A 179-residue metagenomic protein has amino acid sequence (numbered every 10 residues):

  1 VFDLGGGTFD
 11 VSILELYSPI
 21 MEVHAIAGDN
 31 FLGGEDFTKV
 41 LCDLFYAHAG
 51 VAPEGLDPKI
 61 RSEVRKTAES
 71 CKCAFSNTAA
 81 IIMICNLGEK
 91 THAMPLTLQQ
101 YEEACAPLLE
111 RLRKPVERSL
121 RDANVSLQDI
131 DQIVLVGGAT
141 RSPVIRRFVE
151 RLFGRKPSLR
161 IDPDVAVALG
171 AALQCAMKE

Functional and structural regions predicted by a protein language model:
V1-E179: Oxyanion-binding/catalytic loops of NTP- or PPi-dependent enzymes
